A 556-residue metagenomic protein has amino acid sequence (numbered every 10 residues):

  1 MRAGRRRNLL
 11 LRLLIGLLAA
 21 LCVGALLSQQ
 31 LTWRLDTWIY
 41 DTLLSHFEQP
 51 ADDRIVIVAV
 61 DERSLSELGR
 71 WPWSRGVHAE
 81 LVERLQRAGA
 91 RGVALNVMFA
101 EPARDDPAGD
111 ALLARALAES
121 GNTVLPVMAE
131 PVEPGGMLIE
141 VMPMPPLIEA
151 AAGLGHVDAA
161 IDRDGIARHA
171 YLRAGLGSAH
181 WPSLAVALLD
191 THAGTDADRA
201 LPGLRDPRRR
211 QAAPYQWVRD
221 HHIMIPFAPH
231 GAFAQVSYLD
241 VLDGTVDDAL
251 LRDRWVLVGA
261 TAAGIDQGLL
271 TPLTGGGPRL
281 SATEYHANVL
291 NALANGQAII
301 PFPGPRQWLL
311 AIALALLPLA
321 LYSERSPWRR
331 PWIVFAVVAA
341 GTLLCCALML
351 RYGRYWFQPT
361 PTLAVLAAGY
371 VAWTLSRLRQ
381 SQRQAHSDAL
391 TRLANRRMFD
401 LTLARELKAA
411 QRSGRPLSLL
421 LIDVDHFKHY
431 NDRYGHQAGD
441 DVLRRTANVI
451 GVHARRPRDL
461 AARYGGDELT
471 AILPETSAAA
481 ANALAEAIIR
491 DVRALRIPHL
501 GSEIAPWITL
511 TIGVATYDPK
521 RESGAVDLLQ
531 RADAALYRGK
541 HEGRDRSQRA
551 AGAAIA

Functional and structural regions predicted by a protein language model:
R6-A213, L251-I299, P303-P318: Non-transmembrane functional regions of envelope-associated proteins
D105, G109, V442, A471-D491: Short helix/loop segment flanking the catalytic signature motif in cyclic-nucleotide metabolism enzymes
Q382-L401, I422-H436, R444: Conserved nucleotide-binding and Mg2+-coordinating catalytic segments in signaling enzymes
Q382-R383, R396-P416, A447-R455, P474: Short regulatory alpha-helical coupling segments that immediately precede and/or link into cyclic nucleotide signaling
T391, L420-D423, G466, A532: Conserved metal-coordinating catalytic motifs of nucleotidyl cyclase and c-di-GMP turnover enzymes
A447-G451, A480-L500, R531-D533: Alpha-helical scaffold within the catalytic cores of cyclic-nucleotide enzymes
L460-R463: A short pre-motif secondary-structure segment
A478, N482-E486, E503, T511 (+1 more regions): Catalytic-core segments of nucleotide cyclases and related cyclic-nucleotide turnover enzymes
